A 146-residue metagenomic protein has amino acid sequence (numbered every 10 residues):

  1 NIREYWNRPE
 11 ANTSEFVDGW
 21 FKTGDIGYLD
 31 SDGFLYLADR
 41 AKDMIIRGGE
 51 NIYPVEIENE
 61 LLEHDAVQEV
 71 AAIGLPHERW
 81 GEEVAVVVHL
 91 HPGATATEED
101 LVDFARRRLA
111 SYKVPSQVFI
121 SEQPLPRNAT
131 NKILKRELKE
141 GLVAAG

Functional and structural regions predicted by a protein language model:
R3-N7, A11-S14, I26-K113, P124 (+2 more regions): AMP-binding/adenylate-forming catalytic core of the ANL superfamily
G19: FAD-site-proximal beta/loop scaffold in flavoenzymes
V118-S121: General small-molecule cofactor/ligand-binding pocket signal
E140-G146: Acidic/polar alpha-helix N-cap and adjacent early helical turns within long charge-rich amphipathic helices/linkers
